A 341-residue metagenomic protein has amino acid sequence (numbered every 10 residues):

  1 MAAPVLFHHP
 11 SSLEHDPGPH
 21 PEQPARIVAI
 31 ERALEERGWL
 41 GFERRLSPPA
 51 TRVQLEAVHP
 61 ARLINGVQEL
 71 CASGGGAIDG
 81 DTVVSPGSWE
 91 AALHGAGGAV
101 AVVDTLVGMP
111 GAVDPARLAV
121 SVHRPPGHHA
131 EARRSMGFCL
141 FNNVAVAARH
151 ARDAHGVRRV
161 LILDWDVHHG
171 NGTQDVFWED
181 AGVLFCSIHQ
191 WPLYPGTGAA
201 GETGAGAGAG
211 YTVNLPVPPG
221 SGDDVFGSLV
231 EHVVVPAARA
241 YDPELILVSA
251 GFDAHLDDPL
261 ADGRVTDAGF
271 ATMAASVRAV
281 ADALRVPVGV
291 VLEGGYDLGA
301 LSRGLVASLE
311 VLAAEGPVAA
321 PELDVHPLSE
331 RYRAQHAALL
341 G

Functional and structural regions predicted by a protein language model:
M1-A57: N-terminal low-complexity, Ser/Thr- and acidic-residue-enriched intrinsically disordered segments
A2-F7, H15, G66-G341: A general "terminal functional-core" signal
S11, E35, P60, D104 (+1 more regions): Residue-level marker of positions within ordered structural domains that often coincide with functionally constrained
L34-G38, R62, H155, G263: Short glycine-centered helix-capping/turn motifs at secondary-structure transition points
P48-A72: Charged, often glycine-rich, active-site loop that binds/positions anionic groups
